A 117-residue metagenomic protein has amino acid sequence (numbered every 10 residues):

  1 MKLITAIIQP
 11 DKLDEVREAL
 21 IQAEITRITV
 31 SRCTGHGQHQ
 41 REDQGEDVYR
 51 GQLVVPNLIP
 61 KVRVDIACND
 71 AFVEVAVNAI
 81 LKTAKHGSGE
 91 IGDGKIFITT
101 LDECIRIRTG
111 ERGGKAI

Functional and structural regions predicted by a protein language model:
M1-I117: Positively charged, small/polar-rich N-terminal and surface patches that mediate targeting and assembly and bind
